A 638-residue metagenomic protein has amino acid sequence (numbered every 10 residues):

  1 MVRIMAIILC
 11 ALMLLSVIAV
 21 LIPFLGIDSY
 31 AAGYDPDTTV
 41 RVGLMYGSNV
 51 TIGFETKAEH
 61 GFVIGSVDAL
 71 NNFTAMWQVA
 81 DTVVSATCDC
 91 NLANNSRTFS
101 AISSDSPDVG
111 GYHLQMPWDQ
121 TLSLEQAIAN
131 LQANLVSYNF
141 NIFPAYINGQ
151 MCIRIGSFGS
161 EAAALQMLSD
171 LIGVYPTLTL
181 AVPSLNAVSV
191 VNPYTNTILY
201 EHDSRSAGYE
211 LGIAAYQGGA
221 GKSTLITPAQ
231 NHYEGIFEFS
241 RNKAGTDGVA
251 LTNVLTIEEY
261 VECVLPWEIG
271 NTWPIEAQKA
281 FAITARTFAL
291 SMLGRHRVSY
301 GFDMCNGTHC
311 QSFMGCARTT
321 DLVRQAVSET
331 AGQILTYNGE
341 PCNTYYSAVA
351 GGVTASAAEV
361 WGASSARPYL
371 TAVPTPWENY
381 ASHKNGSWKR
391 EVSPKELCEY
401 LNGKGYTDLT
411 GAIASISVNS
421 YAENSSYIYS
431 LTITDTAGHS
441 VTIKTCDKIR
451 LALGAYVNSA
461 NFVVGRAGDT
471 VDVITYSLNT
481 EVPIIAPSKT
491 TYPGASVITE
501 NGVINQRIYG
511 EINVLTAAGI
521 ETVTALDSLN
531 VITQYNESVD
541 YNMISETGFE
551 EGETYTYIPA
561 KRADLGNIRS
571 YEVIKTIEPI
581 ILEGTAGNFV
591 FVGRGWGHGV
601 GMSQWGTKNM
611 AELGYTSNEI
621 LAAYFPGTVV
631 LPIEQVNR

Functional and structural regions predicted by a protein language model:
V2, A6-L9, L14-R638: Conserved, single-site charged/polar hotspot
